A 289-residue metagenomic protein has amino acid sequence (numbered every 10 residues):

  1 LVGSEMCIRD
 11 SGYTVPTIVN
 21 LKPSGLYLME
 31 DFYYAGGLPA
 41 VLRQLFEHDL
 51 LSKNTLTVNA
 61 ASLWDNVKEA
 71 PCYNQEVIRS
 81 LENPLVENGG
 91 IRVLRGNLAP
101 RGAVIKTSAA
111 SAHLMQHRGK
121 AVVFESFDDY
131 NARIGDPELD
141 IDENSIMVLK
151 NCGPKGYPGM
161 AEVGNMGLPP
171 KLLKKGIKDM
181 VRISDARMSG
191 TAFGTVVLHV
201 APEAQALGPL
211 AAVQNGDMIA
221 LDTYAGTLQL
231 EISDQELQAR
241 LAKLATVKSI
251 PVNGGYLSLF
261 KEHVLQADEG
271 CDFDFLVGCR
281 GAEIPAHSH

Functional and structural regions predicted by a protein language model:
L1-I8: Short, small-residue-biased leader/transition segments that mark boundaries at the very start of proteins
S4, T14-T17, G37-L38, E87-G90 (+6 more regions): Short coil/turn connectors at secondary-structure junctions
D10-A40, R187-A225: A structural-propensity feature for long, helix-poor, extended segments
D10-T14, S24, D31, L38-H48 (+5 more regions): Generic, well-ordered alpha-helical scaffold segments in large soluble proteins
S11-T14, L21-S24, A35, L94-G96 (+7 more regions): Generic beta-strand/beta-sheet core signal
T17-K22, Y27-A35, S80-N83, H117-F124 (+4 more regions): Hydrophobic alpha-helical scaffolding
L42-P100, L207-H289: Intein/HINT protein-splicing elements and their conserved insertion hotspots or analogous self-processing inserts
S62-T191, C279-H289: Non-catalytic terminal/interface segments that mediate subunit docking, oligomerization, and allosteric communication
